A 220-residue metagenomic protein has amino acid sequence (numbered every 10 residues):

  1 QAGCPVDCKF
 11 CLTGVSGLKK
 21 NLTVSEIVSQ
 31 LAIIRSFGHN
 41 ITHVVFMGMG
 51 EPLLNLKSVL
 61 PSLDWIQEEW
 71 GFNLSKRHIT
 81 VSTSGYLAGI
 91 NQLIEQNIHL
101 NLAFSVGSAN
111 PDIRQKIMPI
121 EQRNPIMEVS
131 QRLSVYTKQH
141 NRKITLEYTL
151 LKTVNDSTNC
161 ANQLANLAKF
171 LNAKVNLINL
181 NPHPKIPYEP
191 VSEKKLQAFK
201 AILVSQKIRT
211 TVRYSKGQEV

Functional and structural regions predicted by a protein language model:
Q1-S25: Canonical Radical SAM [4Fe-4S] cluster-binding loop centered on the CxxxCxxC motif and its immediate flanking residues
L18-K19, I41, N73, V212: Short, surface-exposed helix-loop/turn micro-motifs enriched in polar/charged residues
L22, L54, E219: Charged, alpha-helix-enriched surfaces in structured cytosolic catalytic cores of large nucleotide-utilizing machines
S25, S29-F37: Ferredoxin-type iron-sulfur electron-transfer modules in oxidoreductases and energy-metabolism complexes
Q30, R77, R114, R213-K216: Basic side chains
I34-H43, G48-I202, Q206: Conserved AdoMet/S-adenosylmethionine-binding subsite of the radical SAM
S205-V220: C-terminal accessory regions of radical SAM enzymes
